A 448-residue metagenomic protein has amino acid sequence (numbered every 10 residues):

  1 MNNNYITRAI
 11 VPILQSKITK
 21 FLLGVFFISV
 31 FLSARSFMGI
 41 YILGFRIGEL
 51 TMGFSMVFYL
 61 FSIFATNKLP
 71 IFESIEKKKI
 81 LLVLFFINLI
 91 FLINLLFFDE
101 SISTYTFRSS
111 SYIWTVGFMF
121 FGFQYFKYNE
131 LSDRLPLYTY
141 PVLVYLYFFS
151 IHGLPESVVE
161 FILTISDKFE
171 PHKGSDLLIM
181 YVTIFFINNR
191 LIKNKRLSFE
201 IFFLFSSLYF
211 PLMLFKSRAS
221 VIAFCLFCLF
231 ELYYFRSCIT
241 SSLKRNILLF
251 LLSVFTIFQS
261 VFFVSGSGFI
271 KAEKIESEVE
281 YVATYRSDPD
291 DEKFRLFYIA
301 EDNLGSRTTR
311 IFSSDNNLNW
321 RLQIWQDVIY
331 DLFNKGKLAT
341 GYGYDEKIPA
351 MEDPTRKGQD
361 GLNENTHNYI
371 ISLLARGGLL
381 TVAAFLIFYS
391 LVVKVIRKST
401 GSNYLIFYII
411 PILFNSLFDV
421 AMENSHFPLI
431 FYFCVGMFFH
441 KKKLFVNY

Functional and structural regions predicted by a protein language model:
N2-N67, I87-F98, F149-H152: N-terminal signal-anchor transmembrane segment
S36-G48, E170, S175, F202-T240 (+3 more regions): Helix-loop-helix junctions and helix-breaking kinks within/between transmembrane helices of multi-pass membrane
E49-L50, K79-F91, E100-Y125, R134-L146 (+2 more regions): Aromatic-anchored transmembrane helix interface
K77-K78, L135-L137, R236-I239, L243-R245 (+2 more regions): Hydrophobic transmembrane alpha-helices and their immediate junctions
E130-V158, E170-C238: Alpha-helical transmembrane segments of multi-pass inner-membrane proteins
L214, C238-F312, Y330-N334: A membrane-periplasm/extracellular boundary helix in multi-pass inner-membrane enzymes that assemble envelope glycans
I311-G377: Long extracytoplasmic/lumenal interhelical loops at the membrane interface of multi-pass membrane proteins
L405-L417, M422-Y448: Transmembrane alpha-helices of multi-pass inner-membrane enzymes
